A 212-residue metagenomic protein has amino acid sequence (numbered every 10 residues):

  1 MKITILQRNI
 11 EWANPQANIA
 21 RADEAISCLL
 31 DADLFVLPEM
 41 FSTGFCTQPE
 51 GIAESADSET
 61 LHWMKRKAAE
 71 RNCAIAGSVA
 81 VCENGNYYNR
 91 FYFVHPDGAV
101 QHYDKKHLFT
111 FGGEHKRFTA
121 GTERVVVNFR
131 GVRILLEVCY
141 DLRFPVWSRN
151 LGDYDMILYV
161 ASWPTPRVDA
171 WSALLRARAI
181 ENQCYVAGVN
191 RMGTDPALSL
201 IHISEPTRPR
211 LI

Functional and structural regions predicted by a protein language model:
M1-I10, N14, R90, V132-D141 (+1 more regions): Active-site-proximal beta-strand elements of phosphoester/diester hydrolases
I3, N18, V36, A68 (+1 more regions): Residue-level signal for inorganic ion chemistry
N9-E11, F41, A80-V81, L108 (+4 more regions): Catalytic metal-binding/acid-base residues of hydrolase active sites
P15, E24-P96, Q101-H102, T165-E181 (+1 more regions): Cys-nucleophile CN-hydrolase/nitrilase-fold catalytic domain and related Cys-dependent amidase chemistry that acts on
N18-A25, P145-S148: Short, acidic/polar
S58-C73, R143-S204, R208: CN hydrolase (nitrilase-like) catalytic-core segments centered on the catalytic cysteine and neighboring Lys/Glu
C82-G152, T165-A173: Active-site catalytic loop in hydrolytic enzyme cores
